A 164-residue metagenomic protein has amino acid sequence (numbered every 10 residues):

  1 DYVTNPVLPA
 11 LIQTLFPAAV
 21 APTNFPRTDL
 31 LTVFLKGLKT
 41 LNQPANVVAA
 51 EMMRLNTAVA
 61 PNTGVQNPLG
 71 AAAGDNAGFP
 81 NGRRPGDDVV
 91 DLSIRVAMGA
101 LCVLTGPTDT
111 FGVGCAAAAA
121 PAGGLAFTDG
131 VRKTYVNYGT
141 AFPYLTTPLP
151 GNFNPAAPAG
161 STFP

Functional and structural regions predicted by a protein language model:
D1-P164: Surface-exposed extracytoplasmic segments
